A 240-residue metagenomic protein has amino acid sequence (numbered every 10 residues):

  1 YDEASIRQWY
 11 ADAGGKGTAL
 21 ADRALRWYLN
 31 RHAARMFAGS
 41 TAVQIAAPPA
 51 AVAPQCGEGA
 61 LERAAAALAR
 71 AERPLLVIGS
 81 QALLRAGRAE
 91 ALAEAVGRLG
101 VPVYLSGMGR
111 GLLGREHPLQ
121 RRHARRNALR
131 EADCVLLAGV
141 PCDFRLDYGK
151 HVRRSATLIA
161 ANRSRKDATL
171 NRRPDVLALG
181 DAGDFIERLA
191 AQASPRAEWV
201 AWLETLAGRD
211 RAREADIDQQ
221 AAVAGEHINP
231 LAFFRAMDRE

Functional and structural regions predicted by a protein language model:
Y1, I78-Q81, G139-V140: Structural motif
E3-Q55, E62, A66, A71 (+1 more regions): Phosphate/pyrophosphate-binding active-site segments
V43, C56-G57, R63-A132, R239-E240: Anionic-ligand anchoring segments at beta-strand to alpha-helix junctions in alpha/beta enzyme folds, i.e., glycine
I78, Y104-G107, L137-A138, G180 (+1 more regions): General beta-strand structural signal in soluble alpha/beta enzymes
A86-R88, G114-R115, R145-Y148, L170 (+1 more regions): Short glycine-/acidic-enriched loop or helix-start segments at secondary-structure transitions that form or flank
G87-L92, L146-K150, F233-A236: A short acidic, amphipathic alpha-helical/loop segment
R121-A168, R173: Phosphate/diphosphate-binding loops
